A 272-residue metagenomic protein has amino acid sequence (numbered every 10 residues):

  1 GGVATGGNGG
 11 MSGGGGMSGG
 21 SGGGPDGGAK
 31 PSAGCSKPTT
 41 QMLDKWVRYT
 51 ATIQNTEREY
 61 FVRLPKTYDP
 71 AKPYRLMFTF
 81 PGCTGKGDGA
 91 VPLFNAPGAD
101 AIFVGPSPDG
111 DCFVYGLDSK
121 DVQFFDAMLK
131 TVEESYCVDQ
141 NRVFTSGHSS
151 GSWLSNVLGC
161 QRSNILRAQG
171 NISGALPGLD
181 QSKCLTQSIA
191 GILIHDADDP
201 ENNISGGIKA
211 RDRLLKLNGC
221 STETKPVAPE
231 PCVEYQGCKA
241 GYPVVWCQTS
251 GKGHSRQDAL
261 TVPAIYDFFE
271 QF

Functional and structural regions predicted by a protein language model:
G1-S36: Ser/Thr-rich, Pro/Gly/Ala-heavy low-complexity intrinsically disordered linkers and tails of secreted extracellular
K30-D69: N-terminal cap/lid segment of alpha/beta-hydrolase-fold proteins
K66-P73, V114-W153, C160-I165: Gly/Ser-rich "nucleophile elbow"/oxyanion-hole loop immediately N-terminal to the catalytic nucleophile in hydrolases
R75-G82, S173, H195-D196: The conserved beta1-alpha1 loop
L76-Y136, P229-K239, P243-W246: Active-site machinery of serine-nucleophile hydrolases
C83, P108-D109, S150, A197-P200 (+1 more regions): Acidic beta-to-alpha connecting loop that harbors the catalytic carboxylate
N164-L176, A190: A conserved short beta-strand
A190-I194, P200, I204-I208, L217-F272: C-terminal catalytic histidine-bearing segment of alpha/beta-hydrolase fold enzymes
